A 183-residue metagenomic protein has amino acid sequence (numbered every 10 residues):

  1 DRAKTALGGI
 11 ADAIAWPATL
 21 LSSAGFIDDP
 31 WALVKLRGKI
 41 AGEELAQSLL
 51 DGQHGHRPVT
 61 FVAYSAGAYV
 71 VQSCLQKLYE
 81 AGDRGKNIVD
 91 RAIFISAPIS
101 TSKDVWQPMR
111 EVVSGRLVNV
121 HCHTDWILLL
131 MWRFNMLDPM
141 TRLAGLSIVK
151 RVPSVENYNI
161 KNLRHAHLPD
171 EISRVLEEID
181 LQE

Functional and structural regions predicted by a protein language model:
D1-E43, D51, Y79-R91, A97-E183: Lipolytic serine-hydrolase domain surface
Q53-Y64: Alpha/beta-hydrolase fold nucleophile elbow
A63-G67, V71: Gly/Ala-rich beta-loop-alpha elbow adjacent to hydrolase catalytic centers
A66-G67, A92-F94: DG-centered beta-turn motif at the end of beta-strands
S73-K77: Active-site signature of alpha/beta-hydrolase-fold catalytic machinery across serine- and Asp/Cys-nucleophile hydrolases
